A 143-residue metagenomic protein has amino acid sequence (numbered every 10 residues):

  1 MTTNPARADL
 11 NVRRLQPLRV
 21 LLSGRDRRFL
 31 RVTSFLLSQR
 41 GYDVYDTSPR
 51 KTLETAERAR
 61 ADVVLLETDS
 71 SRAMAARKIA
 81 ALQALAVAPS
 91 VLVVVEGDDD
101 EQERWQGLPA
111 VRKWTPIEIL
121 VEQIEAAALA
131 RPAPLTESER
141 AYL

Functional and structural regions predicted by a protein language model:
M1-L30, S34-L36, R58, A84 (+1 more regions): Non-catalytic signal-transmission and effector/linker regions of two-component phosphorelay proteins
S23-G24, T47, V64: Conserved sequence signature across two-component system core domains
R40, V87, R104-G107: Short, structured coil segments at secondary-structure junctions
G41-P49: Short hydrophobic/Thr-rich beta-strand motif most characteristic of the beta2 strand and flanking loop of CheY-like
V44, P89-V91: Hydrophobic anchor at the start of a short beta-strand that flanks the dinucleotide cofactor-binding loop
P49-T52, L65-A84, A88, E96-D99: Conserved phosphotransfer microenvironments
R58-V64: Short acidic/histidine-rich motifs immediately flanking catalytic phosphotransfer sites in two-component signaling
M74-R77, V93-K113: Alpha4 helix (beta4-alpha4-beta5 surface) of REC/receiver domains from two-component response regulators
